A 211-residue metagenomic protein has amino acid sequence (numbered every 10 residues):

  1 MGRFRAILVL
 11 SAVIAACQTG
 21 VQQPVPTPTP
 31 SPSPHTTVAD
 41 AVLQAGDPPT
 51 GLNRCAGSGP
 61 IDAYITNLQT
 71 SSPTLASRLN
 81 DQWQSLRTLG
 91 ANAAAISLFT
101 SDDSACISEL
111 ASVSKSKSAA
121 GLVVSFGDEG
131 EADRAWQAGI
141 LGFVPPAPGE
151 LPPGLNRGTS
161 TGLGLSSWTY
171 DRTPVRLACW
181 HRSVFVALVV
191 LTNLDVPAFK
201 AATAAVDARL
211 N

Functional and structural regions predicted by a protein language model:
M1-I7: Bacterial N-terminal signal peptides that target proteins for export
V13-A16: C-terminal motif of bacterial Sec signal peptides marking the signal peptidase cleavage site
T19: Short, conserved catalytic or interaction motifs in soluble domains
Q22-L110, G149-L151, K200-L210: N-terminal "mature-domain start" segment
G57, E129-L177, A205: Short Gly/Thr-rich strand-loop-strand
A93-A135: A short acidic-to-branched-hydrophobic micro-motif
V123-E129, H181-V190: Single conserved position on a long alpha-helix in the C-terminal lobe of the eukaryotic protein kinase
V184-N211: Surface-exposed amphipathic alpha-helical segments
